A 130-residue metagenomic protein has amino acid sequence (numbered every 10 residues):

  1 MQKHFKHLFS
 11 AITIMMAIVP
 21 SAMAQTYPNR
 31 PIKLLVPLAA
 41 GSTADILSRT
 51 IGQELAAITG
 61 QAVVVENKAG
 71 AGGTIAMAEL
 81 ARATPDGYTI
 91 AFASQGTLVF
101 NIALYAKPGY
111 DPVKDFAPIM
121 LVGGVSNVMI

Functional and structural regions predicted by a protein language model:
M1-I12: Bacterial N-terminal signal peptides that target proteins for export
I12, Q95, G123: Residues that line or immediately flank small-molecule/substrate-binding pockets and catalytic motifs
M15-M16: Repetitive helical segments and hydrophobic/amphipathic motifs
V19-S21: N-terminal signal peptide c-region/cleavage motif recognized by signal peptidases
A24-D115: N-terminal (or domain-start) structured segment
I90-A91, I119, M129: Well-ordered beta-strand positions enriched in small/hydrophobic/aromatic, beta-favoring residues
A106, G123-I130: Hydrophobic/proline-rich hinge and linker segments of small-molecule sensing/allosteric domains, predominantly
K114, I119-S126: Short Pro/Gly-enriched coil loops immediately N-terminal to beta-strands
